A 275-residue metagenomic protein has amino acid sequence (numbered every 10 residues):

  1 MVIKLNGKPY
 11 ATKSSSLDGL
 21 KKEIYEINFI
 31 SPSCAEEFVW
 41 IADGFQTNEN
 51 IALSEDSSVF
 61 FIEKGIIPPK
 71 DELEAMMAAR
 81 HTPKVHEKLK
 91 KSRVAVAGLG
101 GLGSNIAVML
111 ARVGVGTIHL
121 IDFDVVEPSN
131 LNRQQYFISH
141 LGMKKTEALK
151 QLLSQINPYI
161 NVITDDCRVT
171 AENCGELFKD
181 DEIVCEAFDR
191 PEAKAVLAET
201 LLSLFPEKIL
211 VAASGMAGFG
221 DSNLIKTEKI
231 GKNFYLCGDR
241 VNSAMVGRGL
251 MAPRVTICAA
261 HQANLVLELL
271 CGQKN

Functional and structural regions predicted by a protein language model:
M1-T12: Eukaryote-biased recognition of intrinsically disordered, low-complexity regulatory segments
S15-P32: Short amphipathic, charge-patterned alpha-helical segments
F29-F45, E63-K64, K179-I183, A187-N275: Glycine-rich phosphate/adenylate-binding loop
F45-K64: Eukaryotic mixed-charge, acidic/polar low-complexity intrinsically disordered regions
F60-V94: N-terminal charged helix/coil linker that caps or initiates catalytic domains
T82-V125: Glycine-rich adenosine-cofactor-binding loop
L120-N157: Glycine-rich phosphate-binding loop and adjoining beta1-alpha1-beta2 segment of Rossmann-like nucleotide-binding folds
T146-D181, F188-R190: A structured beta-alpha segment of the ubiquitous adenosine-cofactor-binding alpha/beta core
